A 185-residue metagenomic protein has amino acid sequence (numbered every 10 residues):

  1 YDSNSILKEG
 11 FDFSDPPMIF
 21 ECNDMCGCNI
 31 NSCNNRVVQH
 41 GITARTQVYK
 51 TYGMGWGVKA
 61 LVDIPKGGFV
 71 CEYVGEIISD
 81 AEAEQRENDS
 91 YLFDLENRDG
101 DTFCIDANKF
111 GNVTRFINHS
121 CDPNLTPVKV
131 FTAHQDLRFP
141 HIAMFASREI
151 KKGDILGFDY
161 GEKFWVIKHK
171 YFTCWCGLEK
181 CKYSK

Functional and structural regions predicted by a protein language model:
Y1-G41, G157, K170-K185: Cys/His-rich Zn2+-coordinating "finger/knuckle" modules used by eukaryotic regulatory proteins
S3-I6, N31-R36, K59, E72-Y73 (+5 more regions): Intrinsically disordered, low-complexity regions enriched in proline, serine, glycine and charged residues
S5-F11, G55, D136-A143: Short interface patches used for recognition in eukaryotic signaling and trafficking proteins
S14-M25, N34-H134: Catalytic cores of histone-lysine modification enzymes
I78-F93, V166-S184: Short, compositionally biased
T114, D122-P123, V128-F164: C-terminal folded domains that constitute the principal catalytic or ligand-binding module of multi-domain proteins
I117, G153, C176: Hydrophobic, well-ordered secondary-structure elements that form the walls of internal hydrophobic environments
